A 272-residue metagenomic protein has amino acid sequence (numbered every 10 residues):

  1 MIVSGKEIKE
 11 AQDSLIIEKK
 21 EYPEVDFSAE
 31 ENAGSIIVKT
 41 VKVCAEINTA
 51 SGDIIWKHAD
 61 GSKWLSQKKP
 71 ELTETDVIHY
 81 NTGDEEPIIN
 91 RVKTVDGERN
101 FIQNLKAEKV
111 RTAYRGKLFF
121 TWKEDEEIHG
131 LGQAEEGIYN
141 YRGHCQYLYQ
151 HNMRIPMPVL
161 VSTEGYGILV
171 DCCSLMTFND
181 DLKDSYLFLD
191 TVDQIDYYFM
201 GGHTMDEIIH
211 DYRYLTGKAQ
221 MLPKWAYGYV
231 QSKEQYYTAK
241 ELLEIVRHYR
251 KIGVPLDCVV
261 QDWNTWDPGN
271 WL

Functional and structural regions predicted by a protein language model:
M1-W225, Q231-E241, I245-R247, Q261: N-terminal accessory segment at the very beginning of proteins
L222-A226, I252-D257: Loop/turn elements at helix/coil->beta-strand transitions in domains of secreted/extracellular proteins
Y229-S232, N270-L272: A short, structure-level motif marking secondary-structure boundaries and short turns
Q261-L272: Acidic/aromatic-lined carbohydrate-recognition and catalytic surfaces of CAZymes acting on diverse glycans
